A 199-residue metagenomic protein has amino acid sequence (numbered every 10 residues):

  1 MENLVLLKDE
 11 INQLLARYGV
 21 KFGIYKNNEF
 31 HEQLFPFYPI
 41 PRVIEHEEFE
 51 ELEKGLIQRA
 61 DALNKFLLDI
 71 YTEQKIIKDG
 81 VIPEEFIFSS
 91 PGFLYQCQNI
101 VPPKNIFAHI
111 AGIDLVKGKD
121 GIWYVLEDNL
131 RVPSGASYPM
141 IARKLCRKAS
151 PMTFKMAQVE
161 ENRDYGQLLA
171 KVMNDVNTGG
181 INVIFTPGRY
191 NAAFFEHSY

Functional and structural regions predicted by a protein language model:
M1-Y199: Preference for protein termini
